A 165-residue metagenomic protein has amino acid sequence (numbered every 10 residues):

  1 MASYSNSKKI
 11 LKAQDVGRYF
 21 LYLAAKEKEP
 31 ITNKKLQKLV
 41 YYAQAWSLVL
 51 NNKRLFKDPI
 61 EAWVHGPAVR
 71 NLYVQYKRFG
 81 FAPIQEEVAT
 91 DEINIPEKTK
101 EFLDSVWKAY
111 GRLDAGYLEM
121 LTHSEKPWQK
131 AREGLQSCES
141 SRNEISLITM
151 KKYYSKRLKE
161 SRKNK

Functional and structural regions predicted by a protein language model:
M1-K165: Domain-edge interaction signal
